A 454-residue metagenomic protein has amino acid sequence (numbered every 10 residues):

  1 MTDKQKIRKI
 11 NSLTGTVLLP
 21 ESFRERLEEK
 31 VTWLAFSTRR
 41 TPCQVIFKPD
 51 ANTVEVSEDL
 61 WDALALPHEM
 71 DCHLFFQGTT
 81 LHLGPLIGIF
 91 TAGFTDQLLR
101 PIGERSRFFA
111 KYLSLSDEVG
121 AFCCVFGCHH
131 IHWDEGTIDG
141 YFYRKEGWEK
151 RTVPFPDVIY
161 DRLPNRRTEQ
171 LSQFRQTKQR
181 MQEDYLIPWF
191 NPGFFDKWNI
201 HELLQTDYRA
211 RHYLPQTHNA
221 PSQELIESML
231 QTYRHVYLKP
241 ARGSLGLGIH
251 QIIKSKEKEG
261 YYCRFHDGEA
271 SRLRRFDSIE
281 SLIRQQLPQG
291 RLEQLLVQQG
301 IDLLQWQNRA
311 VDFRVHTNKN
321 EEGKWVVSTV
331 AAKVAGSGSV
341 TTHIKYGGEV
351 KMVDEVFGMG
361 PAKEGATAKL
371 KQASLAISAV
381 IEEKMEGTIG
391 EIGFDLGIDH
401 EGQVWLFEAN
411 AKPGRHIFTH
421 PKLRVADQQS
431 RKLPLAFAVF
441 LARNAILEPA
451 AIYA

Functional and structural regions predicted by a protein language model:
M1-L83: Short beta-strand-centered segments at strand-helix junctions
T2-K30, T177-Q298: Active-site nucleotide/adenylate-binding loops and adjacent lid/helix of ATP-dependent enzymes
G84-T95: Short beta-strand segments enriched in small/hydrophobic residues
I89, Y160-D161, L238, Q298: Redox-cofactor binding/interface segments in oxidoreductases and associated redox assembly factors
P101-L225: Conserved N-proximal alpha/beta basic substrate-recognition cap immediately N-terminal to, or forming the N-lobe
D277-G397, Q429-Y453: A long amphipathic alpha-helix within ATP-dependent nucleotide-binding catalytic cores
R314, L396-P413: A short beta-strand motif that forms the metal-chelation/ATP-contact edge of phosphoryl-transfer active sites
K333-V340, N410-K422: Glycine-rich phosphate/pyrophosphate-binding beta-alpha loops
